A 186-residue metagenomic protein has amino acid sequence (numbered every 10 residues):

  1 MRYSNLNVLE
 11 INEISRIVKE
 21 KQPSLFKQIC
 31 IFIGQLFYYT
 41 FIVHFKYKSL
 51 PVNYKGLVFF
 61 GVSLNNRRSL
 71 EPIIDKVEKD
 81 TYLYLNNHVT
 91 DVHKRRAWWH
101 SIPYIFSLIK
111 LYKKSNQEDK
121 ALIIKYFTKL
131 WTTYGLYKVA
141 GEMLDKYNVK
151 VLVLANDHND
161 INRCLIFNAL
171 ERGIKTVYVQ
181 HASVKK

Functional and structural regions predicted by a protein language model:
M1-K186: Catalytic-core helical/loop segments in enzymes performing group transfer/polymerization on anionic/lipid-linked
